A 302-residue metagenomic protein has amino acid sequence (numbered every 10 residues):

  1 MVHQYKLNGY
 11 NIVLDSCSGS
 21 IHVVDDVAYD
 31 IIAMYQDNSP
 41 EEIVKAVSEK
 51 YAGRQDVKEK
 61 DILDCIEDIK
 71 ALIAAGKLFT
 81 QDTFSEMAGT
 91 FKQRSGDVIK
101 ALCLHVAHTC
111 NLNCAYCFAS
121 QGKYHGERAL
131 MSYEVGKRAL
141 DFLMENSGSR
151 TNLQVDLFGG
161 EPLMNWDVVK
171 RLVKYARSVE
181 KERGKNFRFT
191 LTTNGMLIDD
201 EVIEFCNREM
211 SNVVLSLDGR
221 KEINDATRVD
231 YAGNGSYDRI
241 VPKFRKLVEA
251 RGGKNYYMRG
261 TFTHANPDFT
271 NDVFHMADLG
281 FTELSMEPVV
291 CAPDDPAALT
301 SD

Functional and structural regions predicted by a protein language model:
M1-Y35: Acidic, low-complexity/disordered tracts enriched in E/D and polar residues
N38-R54: Short acidic, hydrophobic short linear motifs in intrinsically disordered regions
V57-L72, F79-D82, E86-E204, E209: Conserved alpha-helical substructure of the radical SAM core
D61-I62, D295-D302: A C-terminal junction/extension of Radical SAM enzymes
A119-G122, K221, V290-D295: A short small-residue
H125-G126, I223-R228, D294-A298: A short acidic, helix-capping loop that chelates divalent metal ions and anchors anionic groups
G136, L140-D156, N165-C291: Radical SAM/AdoMet-radical enzyme domain recognition
